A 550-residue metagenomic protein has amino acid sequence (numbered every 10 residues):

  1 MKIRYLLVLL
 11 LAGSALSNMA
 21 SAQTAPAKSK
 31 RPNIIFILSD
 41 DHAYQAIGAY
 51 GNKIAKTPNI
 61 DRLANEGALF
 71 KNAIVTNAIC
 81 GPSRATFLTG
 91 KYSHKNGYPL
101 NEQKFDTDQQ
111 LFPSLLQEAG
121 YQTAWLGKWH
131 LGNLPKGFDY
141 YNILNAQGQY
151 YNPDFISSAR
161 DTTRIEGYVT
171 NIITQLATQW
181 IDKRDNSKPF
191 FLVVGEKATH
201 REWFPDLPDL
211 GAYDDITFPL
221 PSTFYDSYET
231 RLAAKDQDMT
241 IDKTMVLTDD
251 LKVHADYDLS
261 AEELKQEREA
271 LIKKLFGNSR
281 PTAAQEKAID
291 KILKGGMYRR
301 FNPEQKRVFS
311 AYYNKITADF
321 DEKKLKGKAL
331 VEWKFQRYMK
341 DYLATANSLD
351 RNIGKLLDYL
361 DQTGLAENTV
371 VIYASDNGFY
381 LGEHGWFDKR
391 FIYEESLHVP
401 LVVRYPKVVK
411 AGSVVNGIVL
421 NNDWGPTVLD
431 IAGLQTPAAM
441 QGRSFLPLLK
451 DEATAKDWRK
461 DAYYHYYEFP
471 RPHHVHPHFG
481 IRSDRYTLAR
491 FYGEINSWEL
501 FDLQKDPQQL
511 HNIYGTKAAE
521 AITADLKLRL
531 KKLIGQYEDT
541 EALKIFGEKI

Functional and structural regions predicted by a protein language model:
K2, L6, L11-A12, S21-Y492 (+3 more regions): Formylglycine-dependent sulfatase
Q504: Residues forming the ATP-binding cleft of Hanks-type serine/threonine protein kinase domains
